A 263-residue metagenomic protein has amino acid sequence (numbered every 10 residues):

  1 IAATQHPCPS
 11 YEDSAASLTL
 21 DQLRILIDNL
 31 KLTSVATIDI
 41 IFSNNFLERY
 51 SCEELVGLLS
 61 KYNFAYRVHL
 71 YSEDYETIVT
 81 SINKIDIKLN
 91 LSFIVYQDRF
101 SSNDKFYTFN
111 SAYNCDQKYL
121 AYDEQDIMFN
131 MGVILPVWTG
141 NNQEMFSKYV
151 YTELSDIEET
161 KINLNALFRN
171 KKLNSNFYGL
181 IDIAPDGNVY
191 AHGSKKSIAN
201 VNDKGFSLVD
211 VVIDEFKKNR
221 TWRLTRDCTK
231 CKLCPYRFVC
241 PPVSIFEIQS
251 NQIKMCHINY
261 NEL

Functional and structural regions predicted by a protein language model:
I1-Q22, L32-T33, H192: Canonical Radical SAM [4Fe-4S] cluster-binding loop centered on the CxxxCxxC motif and its immediate flanking residues
A2, L23, I27-D104: Conserved SAM/AdoMet-binding glycine-rich loop
Y62, Y66-R67, N83-N163: Conserved C-terminal portion of the radical SAM core fold that forms the substrate/S-adenosylmethionine-binding
N142-N163, S194-P241: C-terminal accessory region of radical SAM enzymes
N174-F177: Short, small/polar residue-rich loop motifs at catalytic or cofactor-binding pockets
G187: Conserved, mostly hydrophobic/aromatic
L233, R237-L263: Radical SAM enzyme core and accessory elements
